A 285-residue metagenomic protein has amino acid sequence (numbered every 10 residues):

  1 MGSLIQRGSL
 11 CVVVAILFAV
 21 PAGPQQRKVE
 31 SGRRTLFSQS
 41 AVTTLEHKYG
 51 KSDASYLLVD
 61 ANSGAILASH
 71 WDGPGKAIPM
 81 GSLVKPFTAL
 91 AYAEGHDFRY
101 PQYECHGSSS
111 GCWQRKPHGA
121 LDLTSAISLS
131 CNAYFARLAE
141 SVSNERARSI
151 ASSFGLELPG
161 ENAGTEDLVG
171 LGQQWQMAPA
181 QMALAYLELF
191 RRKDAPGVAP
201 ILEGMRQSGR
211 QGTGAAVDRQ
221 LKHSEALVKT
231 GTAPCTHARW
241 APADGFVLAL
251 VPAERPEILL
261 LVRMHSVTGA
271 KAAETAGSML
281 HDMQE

Functional and structural regions predicted by a protein language model:
M1-L10: Bacterial N-terminal signal peptides that target proteins for export
S9-A19: Bacterial N-terminal signal peptides
Q25-W71: Beta-lactamase-like hydrolase cores
K48-I66, A93-R99, S143-G160, E188-R191 (+1 more regions): Glycine-rich, acidic and aromatic/proline-enriched surface loops and short helix-turn segments that act as binding
Y56, G64, A77-P101, A126 (+2 more regions): Active-site SXXK
N62, D97-R148, S153-E157, E166-D167 (+1 more regions): Conserved catalytic neighborhood of penicillin-recognizing serine enzymes
A68-L83, L156-E203: Active-site-proximal helix/loop microenvironment of the serine DD-peptidase/beta-lactamase transpeptidase fold
A136, E140-E145, W175-M283: A penicillin-recognizing enzyme superfamily signal
